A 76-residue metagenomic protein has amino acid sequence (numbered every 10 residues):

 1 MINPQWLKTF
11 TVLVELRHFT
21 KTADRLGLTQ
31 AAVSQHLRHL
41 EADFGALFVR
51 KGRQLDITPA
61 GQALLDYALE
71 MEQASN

Functional and structural regions predicted by a protein language model:
N3-T9, Q30, G61, A68: The N-cap/first-turn positions of alpha helices within or immediately adjacent to helix-turn-helix DNA-binding domains
T11-G27: Short helix-boundary/capping micro-motifs
L16, R25, H39-L47: Residue cluster at the C-terminal edge of the helix-turn-helix DNA-binding motif
T29, H36: Residues within the DNA-recognition helix of helix-turn-helix
E41-P59: A short LG(V/I)-centered, amphipathic sequence patch enriched for acidic residue(s) preceding the LG motif
D43-F44, L64-N76: Alpha-helical linker/hinge and terminal dimerization helices associated with HTH transcriptional regulators
